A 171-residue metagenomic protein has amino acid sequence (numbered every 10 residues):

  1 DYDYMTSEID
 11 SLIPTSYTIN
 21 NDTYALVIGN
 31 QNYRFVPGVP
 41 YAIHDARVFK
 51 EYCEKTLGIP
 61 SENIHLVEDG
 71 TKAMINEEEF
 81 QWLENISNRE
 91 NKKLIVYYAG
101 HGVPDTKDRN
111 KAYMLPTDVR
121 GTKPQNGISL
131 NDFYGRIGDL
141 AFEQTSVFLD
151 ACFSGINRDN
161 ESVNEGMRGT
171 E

Functional and structural regions predicted by a protein language model:
D1-A112: Boundary/activation segment at the start of structured domains
E8-I13, N131-D132, T170: Alpha-helical scaffolding within the catalytic cores of extracellular/periplasmic polymer-degrading hydrolases
D22, N76-A99, V103-S162: Caspase-like (clan CD) cysteine peptidase catalytic core
E165-E171: Short, intrinsically disordered, charge-balanced linker/junction segments flanking boundaries in proteins
